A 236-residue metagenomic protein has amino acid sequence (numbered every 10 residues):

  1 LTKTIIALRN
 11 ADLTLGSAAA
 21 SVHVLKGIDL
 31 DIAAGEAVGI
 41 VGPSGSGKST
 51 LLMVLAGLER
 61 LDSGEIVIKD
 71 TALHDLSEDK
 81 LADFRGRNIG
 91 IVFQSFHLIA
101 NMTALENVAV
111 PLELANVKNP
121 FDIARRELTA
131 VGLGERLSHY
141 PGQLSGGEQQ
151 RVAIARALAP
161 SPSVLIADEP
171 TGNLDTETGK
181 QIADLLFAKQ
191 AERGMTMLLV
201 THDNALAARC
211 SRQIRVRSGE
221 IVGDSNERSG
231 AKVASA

Functional and structural regions predicted by a protein language model:
L1-T14, G223-A236: ABC-family P-loop ATPase nucleotide-binding domain
T4-V216: ABC family nucleotide-binding domain
Q213-N226: H-loop (His-switch) and adjacent beta-strand-loop-beta switch element of ABC-type ATPase nucleotide-binding domains
